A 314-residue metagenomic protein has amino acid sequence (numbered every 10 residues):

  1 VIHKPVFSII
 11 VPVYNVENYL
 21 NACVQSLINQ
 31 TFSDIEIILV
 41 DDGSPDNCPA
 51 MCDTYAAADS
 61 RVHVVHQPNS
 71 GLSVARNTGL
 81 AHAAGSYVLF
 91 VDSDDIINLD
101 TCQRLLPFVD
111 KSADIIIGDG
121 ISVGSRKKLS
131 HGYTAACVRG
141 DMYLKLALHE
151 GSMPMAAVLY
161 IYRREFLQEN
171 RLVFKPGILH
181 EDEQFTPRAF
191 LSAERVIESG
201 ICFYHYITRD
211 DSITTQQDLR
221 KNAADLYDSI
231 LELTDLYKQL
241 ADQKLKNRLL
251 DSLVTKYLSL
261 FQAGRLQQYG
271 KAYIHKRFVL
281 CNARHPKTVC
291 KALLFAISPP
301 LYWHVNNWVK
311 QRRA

Functional and structural regions predicted by a protein language model:
V1-N29: N-proximal low-complexity "stem/linker" segments adjacent to membrane-targeting elements
N18-N21, I35, D46-Y55, I96 (+1 more regions): Acidic helix N-cap motif at the loop->helix transition within catalytic regions of sugar-transfer enzymes
S26, S33, D41-M51, P68-S70: A conserved acidic beta->alpha catalytic loop
Q67-A83: Glycine-rich, basic loop-to-helix element that forms the pyrophosphate-binding segment of sugar-nucleotide handling
L72, S93-I197, I207-L219: Donor-binding/catalytic cores of nucleotide-activated saccharide and glycerol-phosphate transferases/polymerases
V88: Short aromatic/hydrophobic "clamp" motif used to bind/position activated sugar donors
F203-D210, Q216-K244, R265-N282: Catalytic core of nucleotide-sugar-dependent glycosyltransferases
L266-A314: Membrane-interface aromatic/basic loop that binds lipid-linked glycans or pyrophosphate carriers, typified by
